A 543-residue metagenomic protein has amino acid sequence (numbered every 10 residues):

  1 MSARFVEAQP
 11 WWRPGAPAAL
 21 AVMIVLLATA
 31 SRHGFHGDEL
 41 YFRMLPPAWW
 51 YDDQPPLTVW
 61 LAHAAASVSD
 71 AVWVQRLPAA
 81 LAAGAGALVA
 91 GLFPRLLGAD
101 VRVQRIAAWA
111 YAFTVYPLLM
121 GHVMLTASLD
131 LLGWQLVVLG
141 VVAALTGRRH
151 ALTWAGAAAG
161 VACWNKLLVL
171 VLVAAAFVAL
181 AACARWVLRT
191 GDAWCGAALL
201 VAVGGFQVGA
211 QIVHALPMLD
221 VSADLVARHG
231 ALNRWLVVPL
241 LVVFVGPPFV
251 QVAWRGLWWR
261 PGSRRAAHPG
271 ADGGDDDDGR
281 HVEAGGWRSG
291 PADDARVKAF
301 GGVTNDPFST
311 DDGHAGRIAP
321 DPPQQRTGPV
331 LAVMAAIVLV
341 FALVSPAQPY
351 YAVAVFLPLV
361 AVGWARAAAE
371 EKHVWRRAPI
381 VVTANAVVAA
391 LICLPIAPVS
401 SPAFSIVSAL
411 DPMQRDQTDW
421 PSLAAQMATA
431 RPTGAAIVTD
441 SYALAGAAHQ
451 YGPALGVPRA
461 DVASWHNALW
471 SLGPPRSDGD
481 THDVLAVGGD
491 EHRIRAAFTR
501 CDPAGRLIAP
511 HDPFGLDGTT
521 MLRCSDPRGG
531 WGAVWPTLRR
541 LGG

Functional and structural regions predicted by a protein language model:
A19, A107-A112, A159, C163 (+1 more regions): Short helix- or helix-capping micro-motifs that position conserved polar/aromatic residues at function-defining sites
A28-F42, Y51-A65, S69-W73, A215: Extracytoplasmic catalytic/substrate-binding loops of multi-pass membrane glycan-assembly enzymes
L77-G98, L136: Transmembrane-helix motifs of polytopic, lipid-linked glycan transferases
A87-V89, A110, L129-T146, W154 (+2 more regions): Specific aromatic-rich, kink-prone transmembrane helix
R95-L97, V137-L152, Q251-A266, A292 (+2 more regions): Membrane-interface transmembrane helices that cradle and orient dolichyl/undecaprenyl
H122-L129: Short acidic/glycine- and proline-prone juxtamembrane loop motifs at membrane-interface regions of multi-pass membrane
L172-G262, P269, A315-G328: Transmembrane-lumen/periplasm boundary regions of multi-pass, lipid-linked membrane glycan transferases
R377-P432, A443-G446, Q450-P453, V457 (+3 more regions): Membrane-proximal, lumen/periplasm-facing interface regions of secretory-pathway glyco- and lipid-modifying enzymes
